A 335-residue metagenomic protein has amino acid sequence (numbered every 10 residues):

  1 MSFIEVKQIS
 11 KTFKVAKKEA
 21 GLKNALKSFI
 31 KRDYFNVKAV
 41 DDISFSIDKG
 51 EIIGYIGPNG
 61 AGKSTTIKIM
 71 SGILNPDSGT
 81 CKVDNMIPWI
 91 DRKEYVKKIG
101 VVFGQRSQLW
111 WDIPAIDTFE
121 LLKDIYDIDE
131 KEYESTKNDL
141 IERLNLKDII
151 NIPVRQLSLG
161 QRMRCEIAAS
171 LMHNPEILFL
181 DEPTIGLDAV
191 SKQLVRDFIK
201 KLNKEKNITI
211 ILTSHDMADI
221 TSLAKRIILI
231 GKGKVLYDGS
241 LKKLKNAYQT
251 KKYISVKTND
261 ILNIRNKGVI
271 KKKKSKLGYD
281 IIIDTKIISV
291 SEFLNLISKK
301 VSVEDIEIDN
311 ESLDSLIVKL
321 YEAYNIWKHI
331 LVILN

Functional and structural regions predicted by a protein language model:
G21-F29, E120, D124, K131-I149: Conserved ABC ATPase "signature" region
G79-I90, Y95: Conserved ABC transporter NBD signature motif
P153-L157: Conserved ABC ATPase signature
N174: Conserved catalytic motifs of ABC-family nucleotide-binding domains
L178-E182: Catalytic Walker B motif of ABC-type/P-loop ATPase nucleotide-binding domains
R196-D284: ABC transporter nucleotide-binding domain
Y253-A323: Short, charged/small-residue-rich alpha-helical element at the C-terminal edge of ABC transporter nucleotide-binding
